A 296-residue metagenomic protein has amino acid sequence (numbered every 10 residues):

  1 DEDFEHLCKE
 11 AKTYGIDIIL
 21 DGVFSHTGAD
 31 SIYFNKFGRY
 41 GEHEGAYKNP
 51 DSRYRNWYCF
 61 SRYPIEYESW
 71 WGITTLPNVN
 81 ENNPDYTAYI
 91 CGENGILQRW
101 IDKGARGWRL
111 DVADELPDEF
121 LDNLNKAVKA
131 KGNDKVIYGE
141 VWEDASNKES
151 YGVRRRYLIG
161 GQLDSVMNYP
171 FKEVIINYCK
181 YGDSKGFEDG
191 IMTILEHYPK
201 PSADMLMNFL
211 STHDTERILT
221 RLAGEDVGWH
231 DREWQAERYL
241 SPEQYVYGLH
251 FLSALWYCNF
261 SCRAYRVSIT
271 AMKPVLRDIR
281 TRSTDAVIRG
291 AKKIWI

Functional and structural regions predicted by a protein language model:
D1, I73-Y89, A105-E115, K172-S184 (+2 more regions): The substrate-binding groove and active-site-proximal loops of carbohydrate-active enzymes, especially glycoside
D1-K103, L124-A130, N147: Substrate-binding/active-site clefts of carbohydrate-active enzymes
C8, K12, S25-H26, S31 (+4 more regions): Active-site-proximal helices and loops of the catalytic beta/alpha 8
M167-V174, S202-L240: Active-site clefts of carbohydrate-active enzymes
E188, M192-I194, D226-L249: Aromatic-anchored helix/helix-loop segment that forms the rim or "lid" of small-molecule/cofactor binding pockets
T212-T215, G224, A254-C258, K273-P274 (+1 more regions): Short, well-ordered loop/turn and helix-capping segments at boundaries between secondary-structure elements and domains
H250-A271: Substrate-binding cleft of secreted/luminal carbohydrate-active enzymes
